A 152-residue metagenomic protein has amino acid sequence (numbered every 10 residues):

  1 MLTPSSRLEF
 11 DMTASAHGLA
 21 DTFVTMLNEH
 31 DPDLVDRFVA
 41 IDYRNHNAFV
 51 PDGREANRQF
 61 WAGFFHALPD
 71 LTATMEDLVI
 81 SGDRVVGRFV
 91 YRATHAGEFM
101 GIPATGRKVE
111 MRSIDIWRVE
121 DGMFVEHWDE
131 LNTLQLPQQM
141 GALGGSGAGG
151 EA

Functional and structural regions predicted by a protein language model:
L2-A152: C-terminal and inter-domain tail/linker signature
